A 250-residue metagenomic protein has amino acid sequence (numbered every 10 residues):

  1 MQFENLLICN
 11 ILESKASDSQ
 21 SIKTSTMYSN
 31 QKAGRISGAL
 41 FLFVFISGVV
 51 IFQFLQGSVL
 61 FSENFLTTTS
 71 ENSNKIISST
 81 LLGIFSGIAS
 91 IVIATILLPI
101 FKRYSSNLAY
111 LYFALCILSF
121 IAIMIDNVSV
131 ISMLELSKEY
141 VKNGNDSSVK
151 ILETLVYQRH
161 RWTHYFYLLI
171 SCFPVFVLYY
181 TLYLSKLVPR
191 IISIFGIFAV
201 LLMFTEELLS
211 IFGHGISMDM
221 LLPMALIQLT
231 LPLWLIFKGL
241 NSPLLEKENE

Functional and structural regions predicted by a protein language model:
D18-E250: Hydrophobic, aromatic-enriched alpha-helical segments typical of multi-pass transmembrane helices
